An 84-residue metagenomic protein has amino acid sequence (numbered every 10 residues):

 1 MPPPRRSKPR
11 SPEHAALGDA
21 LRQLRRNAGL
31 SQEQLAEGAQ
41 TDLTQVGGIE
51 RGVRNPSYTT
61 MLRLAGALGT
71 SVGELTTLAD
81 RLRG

Functional and structural regions predicted by a protein language model:
P2-P3, G66, T76-G84: Short, charged recognition helix plus adjacent turn of helix-turn-helix-like nucleic-acid-binding domains
P2-R26: A short, Lys/Arg-rich alpha-helix, primarily the initiator
D19-G38, R63: Short basic helix-loop element that most often maps to the first helix and adjoining turn of HTH DNA-binding modules
Q34, Q45, N55, E74: Residues in the helix-turn-helix
E37, G48, T77-L78: Phosphate-coordinating loops and pocket residues in cytosolic domains that bind phosphorylated ligands
Q40-R54: Recognition helix of helix-turn-helix/homeodomain-like DNA-binding domains that insert into the DNA major groove
T59-E74: DNA major-groove recognition helix of helix-turn-helix/homeodomain DNA-binding modules
